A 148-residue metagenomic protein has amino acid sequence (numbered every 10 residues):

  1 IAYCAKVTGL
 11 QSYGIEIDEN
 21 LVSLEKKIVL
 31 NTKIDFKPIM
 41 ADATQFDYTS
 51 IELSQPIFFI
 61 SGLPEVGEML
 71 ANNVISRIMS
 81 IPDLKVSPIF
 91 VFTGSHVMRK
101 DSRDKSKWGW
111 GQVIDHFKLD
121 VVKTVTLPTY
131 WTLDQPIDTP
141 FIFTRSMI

Functional and structural regions predicted by a protein language model:
I1-L10: Conserved SAM-binding loop of SAM-dependent methyltransferases across substrates and taxa, primarily the Class I
V7, N31-K33, L53, L84-K85 (+1 more regions): Short, well-ordered coil/turn elements that cap or connect secondary structure elements
T8-G9, V29, I78: Active-site catalytic pocket residues across diverse enzymes, especially alpha/beta-hydrolases
L10, F36, S87-P88: A structural micro-motif
Q11-E16: Conserved SAM-binding motif I beta-strand of class I
I17-F59: S-adenosyl-L-methionine
E52-N72: Short SAM/SAH-binding signature in class I
E68-M147: C-terminal substrate-binding/active-site "lid" region of AdoMet-derived donor-dependent transferases
